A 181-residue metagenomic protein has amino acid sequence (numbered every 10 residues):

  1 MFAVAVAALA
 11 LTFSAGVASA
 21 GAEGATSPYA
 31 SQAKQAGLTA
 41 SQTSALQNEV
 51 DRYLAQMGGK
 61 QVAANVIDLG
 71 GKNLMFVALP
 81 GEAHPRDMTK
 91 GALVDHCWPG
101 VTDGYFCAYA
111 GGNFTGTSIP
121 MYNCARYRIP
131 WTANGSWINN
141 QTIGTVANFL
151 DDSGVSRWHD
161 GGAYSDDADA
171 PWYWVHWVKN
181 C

Functional and structural regions predicted by a protein language model:
M1-C97: N-terminal prepro-regions of secreted/extracellular proteins
T89-C181: Mature secreted bioactive peptide module from preproproteins
